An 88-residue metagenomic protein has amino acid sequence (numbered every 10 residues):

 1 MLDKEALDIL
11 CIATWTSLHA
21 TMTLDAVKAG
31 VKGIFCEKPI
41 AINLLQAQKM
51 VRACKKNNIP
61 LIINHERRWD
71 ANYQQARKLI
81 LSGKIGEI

Functional and structural regions predicted by a protein language model:
M1-A53: Beta-loop-alpha module in the N-terminal Rossmann-like domain of NAD(P)-dependent dehydrogenases, especially those
L2, I40-I88: A contiguous active-site-proximal alpha/beta segment in oxidoreductase catalytic domains
